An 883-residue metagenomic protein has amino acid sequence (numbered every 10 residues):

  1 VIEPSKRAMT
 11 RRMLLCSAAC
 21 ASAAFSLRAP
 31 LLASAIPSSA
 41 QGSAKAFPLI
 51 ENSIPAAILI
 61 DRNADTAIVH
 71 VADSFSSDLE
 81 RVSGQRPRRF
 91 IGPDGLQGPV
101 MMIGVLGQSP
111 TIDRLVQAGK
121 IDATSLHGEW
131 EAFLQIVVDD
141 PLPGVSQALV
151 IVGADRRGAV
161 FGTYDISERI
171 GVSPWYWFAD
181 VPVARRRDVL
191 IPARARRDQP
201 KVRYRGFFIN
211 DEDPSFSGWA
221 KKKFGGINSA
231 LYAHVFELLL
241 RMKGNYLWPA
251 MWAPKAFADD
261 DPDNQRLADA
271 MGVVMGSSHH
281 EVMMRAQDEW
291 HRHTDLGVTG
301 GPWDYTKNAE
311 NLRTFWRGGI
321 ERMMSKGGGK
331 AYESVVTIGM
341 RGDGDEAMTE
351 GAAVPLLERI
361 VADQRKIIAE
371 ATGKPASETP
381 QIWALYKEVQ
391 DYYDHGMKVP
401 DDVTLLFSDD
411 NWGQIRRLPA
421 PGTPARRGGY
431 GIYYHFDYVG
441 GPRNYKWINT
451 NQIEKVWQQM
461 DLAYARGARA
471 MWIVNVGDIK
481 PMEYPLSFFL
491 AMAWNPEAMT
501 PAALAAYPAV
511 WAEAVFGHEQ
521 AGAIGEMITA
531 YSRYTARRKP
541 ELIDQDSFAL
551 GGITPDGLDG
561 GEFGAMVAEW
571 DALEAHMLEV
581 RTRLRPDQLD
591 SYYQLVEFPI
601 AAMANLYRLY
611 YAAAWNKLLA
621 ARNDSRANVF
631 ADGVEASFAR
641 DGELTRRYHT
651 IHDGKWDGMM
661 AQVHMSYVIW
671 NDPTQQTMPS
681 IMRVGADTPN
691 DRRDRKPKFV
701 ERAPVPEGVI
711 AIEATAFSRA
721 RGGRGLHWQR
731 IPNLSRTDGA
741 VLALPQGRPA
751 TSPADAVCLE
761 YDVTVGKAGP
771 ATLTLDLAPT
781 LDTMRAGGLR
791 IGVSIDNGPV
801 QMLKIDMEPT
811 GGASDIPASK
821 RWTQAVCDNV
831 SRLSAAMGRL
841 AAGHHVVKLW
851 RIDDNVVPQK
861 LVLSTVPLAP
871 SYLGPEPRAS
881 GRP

Functional and structural regions predicted by a protein language model:
V1-M9, M13-A24: N-terminal secretory signal peptides
A8, M13, R28-A46, L861: C-terminal segment of N-terminal export signals and the immediately downstream linker at the start of the mature
I36-Q199: Contiguous, structured surface segment used for ligand recognition
V183-R187, Y507-S666: C-terminal non-catalytic alpha-helical accessory regions
F208, D213-P214, K222-F224, L238 (+4 more regions): Aromatic- and acidic-residue-enriched carbohydrate-binding clefts of CAZyme catalytic domains
L240, Y246-W248, K255, F407-G413 (+1 more regions): Structured mid-domain segments that build the active-site/substrate or prosthetic-cofactor binding neighborhood
D259, W303-R427, R585: Gly/Pro-rich turn-and-neighbor structural signature
Q675-P883: Extracytoplasmic
